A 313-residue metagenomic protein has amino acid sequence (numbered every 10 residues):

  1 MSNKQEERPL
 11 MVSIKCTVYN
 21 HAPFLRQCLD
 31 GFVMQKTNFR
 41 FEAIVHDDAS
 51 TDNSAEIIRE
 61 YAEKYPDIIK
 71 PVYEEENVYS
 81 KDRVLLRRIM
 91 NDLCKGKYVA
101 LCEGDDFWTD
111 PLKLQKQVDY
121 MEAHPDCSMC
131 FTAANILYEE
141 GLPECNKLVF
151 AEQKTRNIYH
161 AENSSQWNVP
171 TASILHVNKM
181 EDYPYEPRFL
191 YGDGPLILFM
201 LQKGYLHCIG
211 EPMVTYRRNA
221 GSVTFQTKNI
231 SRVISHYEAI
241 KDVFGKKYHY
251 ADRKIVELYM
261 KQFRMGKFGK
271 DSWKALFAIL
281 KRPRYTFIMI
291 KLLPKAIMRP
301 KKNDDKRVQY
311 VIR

Functional and structural regions predicted by a protein language model:
L10-S13, E42, P195: Cell-envelope/extracellular polymer assembly enzymes that use nucleotide-activated donors
R26, D52-Y61: Acidic helix N-cap motif at the loop->helix transition within catalytic regions of sugar-transfer enzymes
D30-R40: Short, acidic, metal-binding catalytic loop of nucleotide-sugar glycosyltransferases
D47-E56, E76: A conserved acidic beta->alpha catalytic loop
P66-I69, E74-D92, K113-E181, T227: Flexible acidic/His/Gly-enriched loops in nucleotide-sugar-dependent glycosyltransferase catalytic domains
V99: Short aromatic/hydrophobic "clamp" motif used to bind/position activated sugar donors
T132, V149-N229, H236: Conserved nucleotide-sugar donor-binding catalytic segment
F263-R313: Membrane-interface aromatic/basic loop that binds lipid-linked glycans or pyrophosphate carriers, typified by
